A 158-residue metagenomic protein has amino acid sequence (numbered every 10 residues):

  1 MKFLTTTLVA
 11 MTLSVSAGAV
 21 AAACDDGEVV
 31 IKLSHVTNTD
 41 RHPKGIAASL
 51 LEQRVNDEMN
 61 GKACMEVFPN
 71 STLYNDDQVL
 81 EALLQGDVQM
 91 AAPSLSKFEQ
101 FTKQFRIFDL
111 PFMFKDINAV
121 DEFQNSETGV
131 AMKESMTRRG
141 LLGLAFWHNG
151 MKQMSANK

Functional and structural regions predicted by a protein language model:
M1-V30: Short, low-complexity disordered leader/linker segments with a strong preference for bacterial N-terminal type II
A21-V36, N56-A63, T137: Immediate post-signal peptide segment of exported/extracytoplasmic ligand-binding proteins
K32-S49, N70-Y74: Extracytoplasmic "Venus flytrap"
R41-E66: Short, polar/charged alpha-helical segment
E52-Q53, Q89, S94-K158: Contiguous mixed-secondary-structure segments that line small-molecule binding/active-site clefts of soluble domains
N60-A63, V79-P93: Alpha-to-beta junction loops
V67-E81, N149: Short helix-initiation/N-cap motifs at beta->coil->alpha
